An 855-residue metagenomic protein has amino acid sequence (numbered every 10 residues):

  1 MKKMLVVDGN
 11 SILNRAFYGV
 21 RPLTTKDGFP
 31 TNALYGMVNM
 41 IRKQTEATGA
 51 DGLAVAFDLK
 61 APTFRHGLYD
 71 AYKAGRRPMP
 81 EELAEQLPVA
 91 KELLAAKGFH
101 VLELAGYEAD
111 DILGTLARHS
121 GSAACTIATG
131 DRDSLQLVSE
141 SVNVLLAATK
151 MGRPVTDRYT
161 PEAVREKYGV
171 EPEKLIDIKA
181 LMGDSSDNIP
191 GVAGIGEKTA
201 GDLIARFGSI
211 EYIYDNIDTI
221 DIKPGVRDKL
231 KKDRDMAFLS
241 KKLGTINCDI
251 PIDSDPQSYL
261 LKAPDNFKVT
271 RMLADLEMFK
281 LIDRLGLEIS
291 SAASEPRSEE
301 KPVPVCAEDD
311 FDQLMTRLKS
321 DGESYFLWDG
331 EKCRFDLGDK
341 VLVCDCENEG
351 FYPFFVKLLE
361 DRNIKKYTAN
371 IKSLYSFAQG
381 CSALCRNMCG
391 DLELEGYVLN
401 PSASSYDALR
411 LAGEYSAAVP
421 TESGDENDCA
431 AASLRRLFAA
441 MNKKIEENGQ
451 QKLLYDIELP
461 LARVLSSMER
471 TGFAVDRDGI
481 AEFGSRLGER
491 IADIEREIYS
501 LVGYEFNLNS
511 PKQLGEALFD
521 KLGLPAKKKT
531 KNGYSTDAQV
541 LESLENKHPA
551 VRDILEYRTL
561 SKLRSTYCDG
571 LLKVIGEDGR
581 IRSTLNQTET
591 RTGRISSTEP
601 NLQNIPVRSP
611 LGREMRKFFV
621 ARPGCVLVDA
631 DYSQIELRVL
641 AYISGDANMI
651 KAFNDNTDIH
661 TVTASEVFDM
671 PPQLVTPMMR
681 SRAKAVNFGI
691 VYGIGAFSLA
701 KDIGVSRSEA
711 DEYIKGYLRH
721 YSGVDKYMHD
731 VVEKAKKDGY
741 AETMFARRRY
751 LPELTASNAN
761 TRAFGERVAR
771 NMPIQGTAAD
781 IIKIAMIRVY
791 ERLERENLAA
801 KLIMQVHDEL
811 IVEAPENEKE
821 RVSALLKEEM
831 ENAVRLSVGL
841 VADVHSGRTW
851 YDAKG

Functional and structural regions predicted by a protein language model:
K2-A128, R132-R158, M236-L239, T245-D253: Noncatalytic, basic helical substrate-engagement surface that gates or grips nucleic-acid strands
M4-L5, G9, R15-A54, D70-A71 (+5 more regions): Conserved RNase H-like, two-metal-ion catalytic cores of nucleic-acid enzymes
A50-A54, F99, E140-N143, R158-P302 (+5 more regions): Non-catalytic nucleic-acid-binding/docking modules located in mid-to-C-terminal regions of nucleic-acid enzymes
A71-E85, V142-V170, R227-K229, C389-A432: Short alpha-helix plus adjacent loop in nuclease-associated cores
D233-E347, E360, K366-A369, C429-V607 (+7 more regions): Conserved "right-hand" nucleotidyltransferase catalytic core of DNA-directed polymerases
L337, E393-E422, D428, S433 (+1 more regions): Function-dense linear segments that define catalytic or interfacial modules in macromolecule-processing proteins
R470, R582-S583, Q587-T590, S665-L798 (+2 more regions): Conserved catalytic core of nucleic-acid polymerases
E489-R496, S500-R552, R719-R767, N771-P773 (+2 more regions): C-terminal polymerase-core module
